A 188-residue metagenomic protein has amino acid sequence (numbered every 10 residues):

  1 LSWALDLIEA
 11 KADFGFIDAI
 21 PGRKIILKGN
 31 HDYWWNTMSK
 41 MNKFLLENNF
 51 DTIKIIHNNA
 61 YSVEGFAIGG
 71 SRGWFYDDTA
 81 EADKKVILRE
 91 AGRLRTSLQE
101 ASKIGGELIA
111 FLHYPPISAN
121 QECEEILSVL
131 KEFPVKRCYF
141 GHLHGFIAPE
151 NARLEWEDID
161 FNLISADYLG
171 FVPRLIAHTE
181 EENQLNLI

Functional and structural regions predicted by a protein language model:
L1-V63, E124-V135, E157-D160, I164-A166: Core catalytic region of metal-dependent phosphoesterases/phosphodiesterases, especially metallo-beta-lactamase-like
L5, I117-N120, I147: Short, solvent-exposed loop/turn segments at secondary-structure junctions
G29-N30, H113, G141-H142: Active-site glycine-centered loops adjacent to acidic/histidine catalytic or metal-binding residues that shape
D32, G73-Y76, P115-I117, G145 (+1 more regions): Short, solvent-exposed loop/turn segments at secondary-structure junctions
W35-T37, C138, G170-L175: Short, charged, surface-exposed secondary-structure boundary motifs
T37-E125, V129, E180-I188: Conserved catalytic scaffold of divalent metal-dependent phosphoesterases
S62, K85, Q99, K131-F133 (+1 more regions): Binuclear metal-dependent phosphoesterase catalytic core
